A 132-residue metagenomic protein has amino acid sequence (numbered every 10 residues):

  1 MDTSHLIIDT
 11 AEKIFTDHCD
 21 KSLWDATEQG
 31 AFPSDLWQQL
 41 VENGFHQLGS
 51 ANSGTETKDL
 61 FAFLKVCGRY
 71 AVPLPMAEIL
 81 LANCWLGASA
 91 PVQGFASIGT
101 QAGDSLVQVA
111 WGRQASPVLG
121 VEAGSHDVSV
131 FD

Functional and structural regions predicted by a protein language model:
M1-E12: Onset of an N-terminal alpha helix
I8, T16-D132: Glycine-rich flavin
